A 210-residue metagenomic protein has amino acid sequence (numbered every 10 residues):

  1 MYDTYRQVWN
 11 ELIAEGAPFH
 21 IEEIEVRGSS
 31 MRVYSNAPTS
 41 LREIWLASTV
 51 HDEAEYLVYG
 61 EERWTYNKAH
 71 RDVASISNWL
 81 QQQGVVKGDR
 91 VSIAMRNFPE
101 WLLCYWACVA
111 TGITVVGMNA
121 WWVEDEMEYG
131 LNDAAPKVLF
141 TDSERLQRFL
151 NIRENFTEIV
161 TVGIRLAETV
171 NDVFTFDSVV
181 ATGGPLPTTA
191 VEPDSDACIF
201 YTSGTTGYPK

Functional and structural regions predicted by a protein language model:
M1-G16, Q82-Q83, A110-S178: Structural core segment of the AMP-binding/adenylate-forming
M1-T39: Flexible, non-catalytic linker and terminal segments flanking ANL/adenylate-forming cores
P18-V26, E43-T65: AMP-dependent adenylate-forming
V33-P38, E53-W106, V123-E128, T175-S178: Conserved AMP-binding/adenylate-forming core of the ANL superfamily
D89, I113, D194-S195: Surface-exposed loop/turn positions
V91, C108, L139, D196 (+1 more regions): Conserved S/T- and glycine-rich ATP-binding loop of Class I adenylate-forming
E168, G183-Y201, Y208: Conserved pre-ATP/AMP-binding loop-to-beta segment of ANL
